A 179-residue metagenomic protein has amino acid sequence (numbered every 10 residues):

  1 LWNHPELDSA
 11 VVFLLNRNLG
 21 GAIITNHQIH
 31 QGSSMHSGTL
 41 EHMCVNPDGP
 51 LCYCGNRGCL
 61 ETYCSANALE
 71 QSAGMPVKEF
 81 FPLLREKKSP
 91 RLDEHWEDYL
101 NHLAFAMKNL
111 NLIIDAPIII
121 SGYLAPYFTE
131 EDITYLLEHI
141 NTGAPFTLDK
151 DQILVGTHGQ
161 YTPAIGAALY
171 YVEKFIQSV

Functional and structural regions predicted by a protein language model:
L1-L60, N67, V172-V179: Phosphate-binding/catalytic loop of phosphoryl-transfer enzymes
W2-H4, L60-V179: ATP-binding/phosphotransfer module of carbohydrate and carboxylate kinases, centering on a glycine-rich
